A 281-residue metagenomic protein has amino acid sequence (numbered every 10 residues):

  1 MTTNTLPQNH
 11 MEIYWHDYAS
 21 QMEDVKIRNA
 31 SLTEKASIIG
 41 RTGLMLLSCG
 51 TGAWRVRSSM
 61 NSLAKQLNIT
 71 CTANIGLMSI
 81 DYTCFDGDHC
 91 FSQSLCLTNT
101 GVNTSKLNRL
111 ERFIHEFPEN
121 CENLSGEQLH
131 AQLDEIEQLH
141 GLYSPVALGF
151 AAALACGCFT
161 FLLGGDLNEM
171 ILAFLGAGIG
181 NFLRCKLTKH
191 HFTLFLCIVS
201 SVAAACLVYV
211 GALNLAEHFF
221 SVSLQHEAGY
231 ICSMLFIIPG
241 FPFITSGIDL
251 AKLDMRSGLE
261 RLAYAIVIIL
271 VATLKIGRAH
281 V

Functional and structural regions predicted by a protein language model:
M1-L124: Soluble N-terminal domains of membrane-associated systems
T104-A151: Hydrophobic alpha-helical segments and helix pairs
I136, G180-F192, P242-R256: C-terminal ends of transmembrane helices
G141-F219, P239: Core alpha-helical transmembrane segments of integral membrane proteins
L194-I198, F220-S233, S246-V271: Membrane-interface helix-loop-helix junctions at boundaries between adjacent transmembrane segments
L207, G211, L215, S233-P242 (+2 more regions): Mid-bilayer segments of alpha-helical transmembrane spans in multi-pass integral membrane proteins that mediate
A279-V281: Conserved small/polar residues in nucleotide/adenosyl-binding loops
